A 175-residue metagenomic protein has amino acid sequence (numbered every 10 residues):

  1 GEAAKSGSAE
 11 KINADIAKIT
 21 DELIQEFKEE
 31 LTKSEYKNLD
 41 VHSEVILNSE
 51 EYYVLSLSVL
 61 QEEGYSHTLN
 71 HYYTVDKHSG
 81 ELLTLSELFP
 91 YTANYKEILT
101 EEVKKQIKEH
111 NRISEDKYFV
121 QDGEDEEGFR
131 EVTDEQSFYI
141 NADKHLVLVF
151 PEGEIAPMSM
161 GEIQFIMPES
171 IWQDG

Functional and structural regions predicted by a protein language model:
G1-G175: Compositionally biased intrinsically disordered regions enriched in Thr/Gly
